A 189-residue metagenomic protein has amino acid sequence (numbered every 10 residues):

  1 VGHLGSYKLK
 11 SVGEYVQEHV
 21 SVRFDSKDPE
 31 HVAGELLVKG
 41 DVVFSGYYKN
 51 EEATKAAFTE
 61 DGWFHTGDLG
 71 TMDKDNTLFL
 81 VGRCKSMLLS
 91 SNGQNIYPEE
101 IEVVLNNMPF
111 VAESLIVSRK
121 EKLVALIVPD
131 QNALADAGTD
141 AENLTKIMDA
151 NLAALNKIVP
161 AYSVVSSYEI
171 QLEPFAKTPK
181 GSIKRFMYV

Functional and structural regions predicted by a protein language model:
V1, T66, S90-S91, T178-K180: Ser/Thr-glycine-rich phosphate-binding loops at phosphate-binding pockets of nucleotides, nucleotide cofactors
V1-L78, C84-S86, E102: Conserved AMP-binding/adenylate-forming
Y7-K8, Q131-D136, A176-T178: Short, charged/polar, Gly/Pro-enriched secondary-structure boundary elements
L37-V38, Y48, N95, E169 (+1 more regions): Short aromatic/basic micro-patch
G40, S45-G46, K55, L69-A161: AMP-binding/adenylate-forming catalytic core of the ANL superfamily
E113, E121, L152-V189: Conserved C-terminal "lid"/linker of ANL adenylate-forming enzymes
